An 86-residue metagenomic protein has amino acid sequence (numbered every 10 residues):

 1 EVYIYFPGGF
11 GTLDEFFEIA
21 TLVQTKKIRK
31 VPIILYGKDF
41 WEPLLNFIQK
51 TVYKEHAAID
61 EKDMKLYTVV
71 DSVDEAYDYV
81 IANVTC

Functional and structural regions predicted by a protein language model:
E1-V69: Conserved phosphate- and dinucleotide-binding cores of soluble alpha/beta proteins, encompassing both enzyme active
A58-C86: A charged, well-structured terminal subsegment
